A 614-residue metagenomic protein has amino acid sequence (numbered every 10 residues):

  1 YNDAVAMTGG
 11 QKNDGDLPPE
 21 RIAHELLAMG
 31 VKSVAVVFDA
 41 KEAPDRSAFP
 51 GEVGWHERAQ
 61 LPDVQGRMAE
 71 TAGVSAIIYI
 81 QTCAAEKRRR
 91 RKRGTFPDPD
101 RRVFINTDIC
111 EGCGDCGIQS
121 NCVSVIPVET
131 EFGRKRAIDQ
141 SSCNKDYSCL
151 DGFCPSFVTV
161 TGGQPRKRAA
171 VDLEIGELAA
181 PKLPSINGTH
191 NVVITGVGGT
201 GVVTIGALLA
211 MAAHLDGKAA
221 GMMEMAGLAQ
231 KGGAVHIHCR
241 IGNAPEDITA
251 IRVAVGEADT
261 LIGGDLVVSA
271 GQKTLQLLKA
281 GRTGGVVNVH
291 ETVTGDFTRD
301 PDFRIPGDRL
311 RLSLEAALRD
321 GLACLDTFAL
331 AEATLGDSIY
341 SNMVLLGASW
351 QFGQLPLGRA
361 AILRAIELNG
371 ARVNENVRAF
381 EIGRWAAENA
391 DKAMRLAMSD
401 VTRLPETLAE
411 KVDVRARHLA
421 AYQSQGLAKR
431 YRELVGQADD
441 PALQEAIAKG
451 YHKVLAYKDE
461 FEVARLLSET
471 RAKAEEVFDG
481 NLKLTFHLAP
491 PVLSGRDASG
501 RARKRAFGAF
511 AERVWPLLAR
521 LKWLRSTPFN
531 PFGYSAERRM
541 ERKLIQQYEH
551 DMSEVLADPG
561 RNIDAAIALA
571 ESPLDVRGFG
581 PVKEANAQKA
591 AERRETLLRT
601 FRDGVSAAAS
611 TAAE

Functional and structural regions predicted by a protein language model:
D3-G15, D45-V53, G94-D108, V128-S141 (+3 more regions): Short beta-alpha connecting loops at secondary-structure transitions that line or flank enzyme active sites
A6-N13, D45-G51, K87-R93, S124 (+6 more regions): Short acidic, glycine/serine/threonine-rich loops at helix termini
M7-T95, G370: Glycine-rich ThDP/TPP pyrophosphate-binding loop and its adjacent helix/strand module within ThDP-dependent enzymes
D16, E20, E25, V31-S33 (+7 more regions): Active-site cofactor/cluster-binding pocket
Q81-T82, K87-R93, E111-R168: Iron-sulfur cluster-binding cysteine motifs and their immediate structural context in ferredoxin-like electron-transfer
P99-F104, K145-I186, G604-T611: Intrinsic disorder at enzyme termini
L363-N369, V373-E614: Active-site loops and adjacent core secondary-structure elements that bind or stabilize anionic groups
